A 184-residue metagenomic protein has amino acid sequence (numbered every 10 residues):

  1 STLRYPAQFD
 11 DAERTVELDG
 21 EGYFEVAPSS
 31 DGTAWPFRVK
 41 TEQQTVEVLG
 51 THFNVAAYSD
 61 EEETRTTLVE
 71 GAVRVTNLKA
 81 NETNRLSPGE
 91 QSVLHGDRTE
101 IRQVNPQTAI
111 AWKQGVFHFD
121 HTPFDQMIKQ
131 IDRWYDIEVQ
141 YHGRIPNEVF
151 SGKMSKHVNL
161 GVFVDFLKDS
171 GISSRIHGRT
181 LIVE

Functional and structural regions predicted by a protein language model:
S1-E184: A residue-level detector for the "anchor" residue at the start of short, highly conserved motifs
